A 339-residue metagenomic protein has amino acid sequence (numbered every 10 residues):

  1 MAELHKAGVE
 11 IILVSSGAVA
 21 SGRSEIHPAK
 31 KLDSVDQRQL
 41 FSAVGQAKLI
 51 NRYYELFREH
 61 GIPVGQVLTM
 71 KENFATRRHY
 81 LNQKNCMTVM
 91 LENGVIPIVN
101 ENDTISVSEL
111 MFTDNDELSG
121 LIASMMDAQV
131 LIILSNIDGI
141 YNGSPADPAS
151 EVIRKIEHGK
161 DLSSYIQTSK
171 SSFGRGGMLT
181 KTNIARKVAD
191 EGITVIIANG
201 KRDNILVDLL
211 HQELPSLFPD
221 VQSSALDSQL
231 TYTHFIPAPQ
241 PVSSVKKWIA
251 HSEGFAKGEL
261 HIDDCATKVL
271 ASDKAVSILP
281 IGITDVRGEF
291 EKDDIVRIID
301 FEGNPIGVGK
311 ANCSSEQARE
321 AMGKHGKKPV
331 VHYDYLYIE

Functional and structural regions predicted by a protein language model:
M1-K30, V35-P63, V67-E339: C-terminal catalytic "cap/lid" subdomain
